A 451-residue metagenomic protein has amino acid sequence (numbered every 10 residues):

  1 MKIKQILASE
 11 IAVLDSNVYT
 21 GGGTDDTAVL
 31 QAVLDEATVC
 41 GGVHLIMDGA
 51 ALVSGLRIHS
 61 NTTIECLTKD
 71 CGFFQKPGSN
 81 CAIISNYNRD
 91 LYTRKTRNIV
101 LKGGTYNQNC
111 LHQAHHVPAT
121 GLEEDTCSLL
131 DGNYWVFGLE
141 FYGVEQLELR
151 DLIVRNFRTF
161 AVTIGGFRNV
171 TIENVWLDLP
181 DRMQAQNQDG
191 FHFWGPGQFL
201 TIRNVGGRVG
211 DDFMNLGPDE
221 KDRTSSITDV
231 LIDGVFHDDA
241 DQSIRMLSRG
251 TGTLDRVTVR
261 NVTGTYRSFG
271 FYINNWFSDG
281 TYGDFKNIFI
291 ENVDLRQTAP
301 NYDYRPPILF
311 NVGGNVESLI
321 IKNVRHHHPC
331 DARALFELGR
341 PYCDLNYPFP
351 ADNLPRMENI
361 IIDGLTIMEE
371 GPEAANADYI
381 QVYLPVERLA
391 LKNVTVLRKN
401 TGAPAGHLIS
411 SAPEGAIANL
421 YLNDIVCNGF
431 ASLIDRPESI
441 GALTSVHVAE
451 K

Functional and structural regions predicted by a protein language model:
M1-K451: Extracellular/periplasmic carbohydrate-active domains that bind, remodel, or depolymerize complex polysaccharides
